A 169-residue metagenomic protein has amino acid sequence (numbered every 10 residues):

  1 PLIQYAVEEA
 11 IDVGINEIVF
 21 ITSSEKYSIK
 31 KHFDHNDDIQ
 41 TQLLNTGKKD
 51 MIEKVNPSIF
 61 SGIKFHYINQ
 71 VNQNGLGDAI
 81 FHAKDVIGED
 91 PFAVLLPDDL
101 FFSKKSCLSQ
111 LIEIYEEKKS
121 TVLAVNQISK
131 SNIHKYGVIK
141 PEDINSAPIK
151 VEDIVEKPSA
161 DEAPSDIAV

Functional and structural regions predicted by a protein language model:
P1, G77, D166-V169: Short, conserved micro-motifs enriched in small and acidic residues
P1-K48, F65, S106-Q110: N-terminal glycine-rich phosphate-binding loop and ensuing alpha1 helix
L2-A6, D78-H82, D153: Well-ordered alpha-helical segments embedded in enzymatic catalytic cores
D12, D34, D78, D98-D99 (+1 more regions): Acidic side chains
G14-N16, G88, E117, K150: Short loop/turn motifs at secondary-structure junctions
Y27, F102, S159-E162: Short, acidic Gly/Pro/Ser/Thr-rich loop/turn segments
I39-Q42, I52-D143: Conserved beta-loop-beta/alpha segment of the NTase-like Rossmann-fold superfamily that binds/positions NTPs
I112-E116, D143-V169: Catalytic-core segments of class I nucleotidyltransferases/pyrophosphorylases that form NMP-activated intermediates
